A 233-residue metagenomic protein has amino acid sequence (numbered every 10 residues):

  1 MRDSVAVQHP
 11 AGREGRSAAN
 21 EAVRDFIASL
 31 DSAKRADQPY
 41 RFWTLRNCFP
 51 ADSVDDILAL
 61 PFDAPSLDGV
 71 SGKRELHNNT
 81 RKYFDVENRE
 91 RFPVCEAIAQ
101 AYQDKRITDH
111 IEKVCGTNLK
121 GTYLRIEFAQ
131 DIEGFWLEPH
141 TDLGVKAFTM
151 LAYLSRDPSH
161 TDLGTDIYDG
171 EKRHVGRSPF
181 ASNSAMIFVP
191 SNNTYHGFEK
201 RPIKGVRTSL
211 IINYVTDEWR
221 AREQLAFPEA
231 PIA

Functional and structural regions predicted by a protein language model:
M1-Q38, Q224-A233: Fe(II)/2-oxoglutarate
M1-V23, T80-F92, D142-L143, A147-F148: Short N-terminal signal/transit or membrane-insertion segments and the immediately adjacent low-complexity/disordered
P10-R13, L67-V70, Y195: Intrinsically disordered, low-complexity segments enriched in small/polar residues
A11, A33, G72, N79-T80 (+3 more regions): Intrinsically disordered, low-complexity sequence elements enriched in Ser/Thr/Gly/Pro
E14, A19, V23, I27-D31 (+5 more regions): Membrane-targeting and insertion segments and their boundary/processing signals
E14-S17, S71-R74, D166, E199 (+1 more regions): Compositionally biased, intrinsically disordered low-complexity regions
A22-D25, D31-V114: Non-heme Fe(II)/2-oxoglutarate
R89-Q103, I107-E229: Catalytic core of non-heme Fe(II) oxygenases with the double-stranded beta-helix
